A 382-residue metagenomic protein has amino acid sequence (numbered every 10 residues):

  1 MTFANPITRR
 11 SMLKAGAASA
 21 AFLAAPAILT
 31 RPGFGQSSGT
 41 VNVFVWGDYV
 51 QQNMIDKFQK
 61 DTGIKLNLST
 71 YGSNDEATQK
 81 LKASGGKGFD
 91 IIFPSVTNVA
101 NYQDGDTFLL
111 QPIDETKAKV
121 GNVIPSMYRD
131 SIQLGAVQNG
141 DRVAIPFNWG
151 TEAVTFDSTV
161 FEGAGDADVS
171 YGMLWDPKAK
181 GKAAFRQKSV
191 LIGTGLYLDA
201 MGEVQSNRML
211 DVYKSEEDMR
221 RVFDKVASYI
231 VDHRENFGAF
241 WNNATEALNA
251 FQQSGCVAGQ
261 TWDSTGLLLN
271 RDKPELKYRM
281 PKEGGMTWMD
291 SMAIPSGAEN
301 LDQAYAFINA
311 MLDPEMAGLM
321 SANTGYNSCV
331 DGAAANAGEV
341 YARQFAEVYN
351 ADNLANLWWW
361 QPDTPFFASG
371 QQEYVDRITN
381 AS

Functional and structural regions predicted by a protein language model:
M1-S11, A18-F22, P26: N-terminal secretory signal peptides
G35, M286, D290, P295-A355: Mature extracytoplasmic/periplasmic domains
Q36-Y102: Early extracytoplasmic/lumenal segment of secretory-pathway proteins
D75, V96-G238, N242-E246: Extracytoplasmic ligand-binding site segments that recognize negatively charged/polar headgroups
F89-P94, F240, V257-W262: Paired acidic/hydrophobic, glycine-rich loop segments that form the ligand-binding mouth/hinge of periplasmic-binding
N98-Q103, Q260-E275: A ligand-binding cleft/hinge motif common to bilobed small-molecule-binding domains
D224-H233, D272-S296: Periplasmic-binding protein-like
A351-S382: Conserved C-terminal helix/tail region of periplasmic/extracytoplasmic solute-binding proteins
